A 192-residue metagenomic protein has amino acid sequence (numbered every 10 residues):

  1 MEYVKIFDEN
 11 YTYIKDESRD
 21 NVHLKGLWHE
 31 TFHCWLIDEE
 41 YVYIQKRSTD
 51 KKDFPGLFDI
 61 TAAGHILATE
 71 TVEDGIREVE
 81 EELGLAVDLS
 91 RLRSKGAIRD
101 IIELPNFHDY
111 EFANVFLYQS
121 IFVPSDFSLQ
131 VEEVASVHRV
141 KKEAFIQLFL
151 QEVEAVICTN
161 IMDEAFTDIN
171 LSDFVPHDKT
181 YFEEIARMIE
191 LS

Functional and structural regions predicted by a protein language model:
M1-H33: Acidic, metal-coordinating catalytic segment for phosphate/diphosphate chemistry, firing primarily on the Nudix
E2, E30-F32, A62, S94 (+1 more regions): Residues that flank catalytic or metal-binding motifs in active/ligand-binding sites
V4, V42, V137-H138: A residue-level structural signature of the nucleotidyltransferase/glycosyltransferase Rossmann-like core
N21-H33, I37-E82, E152: Conserved Nudix-box catalytic region and its N-terminal flanking loop in Nudix hydrolases and closely related
A86-G96: A short coil-to-beta-strand element that immediately follows conserved catalytic motifs
G96-R99, F107-S192: Nudix hydrolase/Nudix homology domain
